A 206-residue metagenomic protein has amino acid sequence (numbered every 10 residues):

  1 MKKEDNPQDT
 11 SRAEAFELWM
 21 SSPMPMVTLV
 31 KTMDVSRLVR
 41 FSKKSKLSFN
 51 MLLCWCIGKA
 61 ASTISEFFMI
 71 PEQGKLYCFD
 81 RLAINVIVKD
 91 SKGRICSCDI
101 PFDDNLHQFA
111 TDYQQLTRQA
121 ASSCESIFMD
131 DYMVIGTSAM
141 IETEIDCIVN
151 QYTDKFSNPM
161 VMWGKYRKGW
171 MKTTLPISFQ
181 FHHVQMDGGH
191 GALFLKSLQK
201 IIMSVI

Functional and structural regions predicted by a protein language model:
M1-S22, A83-K89: Short amphipathic alpha-helices and their capping loops
N6-Q8, M20-L52, F68-L82, K155-P159 (+1 more regions): Gly/Ser/Thr-rich phosphate-binding loops and adjoining beta-strand/alpha-helix segments that form adenosine-phosphate
M26-V30, L38-S45, G93-H107, M186: Acyl-group handling in specialized metabolite and lipid biosynthesis
L38-T63, L175-F194: Acyl activation and transfer enzymes in specialized metabolism, enriched for ANL adenylate-forming modules
F67-D99, F128-D131: Small-residue-rich loop/turn and linker elements
D90-I145: Helical lid/core segments from catalytic subdomains that handle acyl or acyl-like groups
D130-E144, P159-K196: Histidine-centered acyl-transfer/condensation active-site motif and its immediate structural neighborhood
L198-I206: A common structural junction motif
